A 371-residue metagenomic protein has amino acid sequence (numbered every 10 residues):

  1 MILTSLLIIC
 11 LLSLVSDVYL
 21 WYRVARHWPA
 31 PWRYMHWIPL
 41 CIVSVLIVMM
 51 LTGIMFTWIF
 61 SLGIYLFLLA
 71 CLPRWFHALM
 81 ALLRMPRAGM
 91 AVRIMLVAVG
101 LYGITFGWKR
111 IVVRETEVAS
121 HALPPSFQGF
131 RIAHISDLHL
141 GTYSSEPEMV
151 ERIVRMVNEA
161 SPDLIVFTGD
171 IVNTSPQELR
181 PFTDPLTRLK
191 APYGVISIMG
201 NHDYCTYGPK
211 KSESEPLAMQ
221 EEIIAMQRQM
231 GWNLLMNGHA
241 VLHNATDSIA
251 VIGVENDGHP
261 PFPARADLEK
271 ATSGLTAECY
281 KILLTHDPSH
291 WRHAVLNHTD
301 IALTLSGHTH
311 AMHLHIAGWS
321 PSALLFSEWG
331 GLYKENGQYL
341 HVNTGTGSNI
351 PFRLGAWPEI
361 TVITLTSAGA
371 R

Functional and structural regions predicted by a protein language model:
M1-K109: Non-catalytic terminal accessory segments
L11, A88-G89, R93, A98-G100 (+7 more regions): Short, well-ordered helical secondary-structure segments
F60-G63, L82-A160: N-terminal signal-anchor transmembrane helix
W75-M80, H121-L123, A368: Generic structural motif
S126-R371: Soluble catalytic domains of enzymes that build or remodel membrane lipids, polysaccharides, and related
